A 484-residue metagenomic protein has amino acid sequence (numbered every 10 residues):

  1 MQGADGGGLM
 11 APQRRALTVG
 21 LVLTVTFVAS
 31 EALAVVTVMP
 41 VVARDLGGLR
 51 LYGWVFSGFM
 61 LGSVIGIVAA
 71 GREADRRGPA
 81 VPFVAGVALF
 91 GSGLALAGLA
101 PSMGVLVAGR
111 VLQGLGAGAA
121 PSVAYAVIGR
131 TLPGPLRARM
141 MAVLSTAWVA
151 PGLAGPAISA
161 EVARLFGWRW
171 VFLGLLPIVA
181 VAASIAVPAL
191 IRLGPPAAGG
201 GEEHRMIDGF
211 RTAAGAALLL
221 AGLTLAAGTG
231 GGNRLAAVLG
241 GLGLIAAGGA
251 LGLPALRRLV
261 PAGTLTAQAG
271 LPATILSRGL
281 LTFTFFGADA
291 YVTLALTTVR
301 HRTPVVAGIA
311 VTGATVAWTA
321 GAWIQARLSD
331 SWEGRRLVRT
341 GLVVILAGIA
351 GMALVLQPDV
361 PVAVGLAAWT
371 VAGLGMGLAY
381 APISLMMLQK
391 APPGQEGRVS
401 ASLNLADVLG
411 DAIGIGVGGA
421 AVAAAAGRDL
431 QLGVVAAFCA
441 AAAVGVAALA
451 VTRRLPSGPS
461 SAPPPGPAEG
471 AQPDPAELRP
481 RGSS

Functional and structural regions predicted by a protein language model:
M1-Q13, G194-H204, R453-S484: Intrinsic disorder in cytosolic terminal tails and internal cytosolic loops of multi-pass membrane transporters
R14-T37, F56-G58, V64-A69, A80 (+1 more regions): 12-transmembrane solute porter fold
P40-A43, Y125-P133, A138, A142 (+5 more regions): Helix-terminus/helix-capping segments at the ends of transmembrane helices and short amphipathic helices
A43, G47-W54, A142, P304-G308 (+1 more regions): Small-residue hotspots at the loop-to-helix junctions and early N-terminal turns of transmembrane alpha-helices
R44-D45, D75-R76, G98-P101, R130-P133 (+6 more regions): Membrane-helix boundary and inter-helical linker elements of multi-pass secondary transporters
L49-R50, M103, G134, P304 (+1 more regions): Alpha-helix N-cap/start motif
V64, A69, E73-M206, L405: Helix-loop-helix hairpins in multi-pass membrane proteins, especially solute transporters
R164-R278, T284: Hydrophobic transmembrane-helix bundles of small-molecule transporters
